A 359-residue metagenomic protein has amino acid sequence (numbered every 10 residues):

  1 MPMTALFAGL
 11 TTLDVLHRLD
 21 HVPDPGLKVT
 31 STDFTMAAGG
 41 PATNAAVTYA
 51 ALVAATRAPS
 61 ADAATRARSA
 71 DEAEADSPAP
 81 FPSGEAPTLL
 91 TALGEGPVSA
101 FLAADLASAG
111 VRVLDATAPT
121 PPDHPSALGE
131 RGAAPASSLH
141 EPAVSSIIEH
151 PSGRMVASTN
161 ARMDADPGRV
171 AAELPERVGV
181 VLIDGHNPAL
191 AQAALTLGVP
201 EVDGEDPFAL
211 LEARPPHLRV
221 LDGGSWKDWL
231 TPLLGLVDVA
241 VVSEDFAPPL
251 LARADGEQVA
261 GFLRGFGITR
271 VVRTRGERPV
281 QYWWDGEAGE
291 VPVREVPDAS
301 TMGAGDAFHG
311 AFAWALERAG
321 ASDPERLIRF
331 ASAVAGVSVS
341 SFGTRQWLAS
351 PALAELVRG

Functional and structural regions predicted by a protein language model:
M1-P25, D33: Positively charged, low-complexity intrinsically disordered leader regions
A5, P87-L89, R219, V271: Hydrophobic/aromatic residues located in beta-strands of well-ordered beta-sheets within soluble catalytic
P23-D33, A288-V296: Glycine/charged-rich beta-loop-alpha catalytic/anionic-binding loops adjacent to active sites
K28-V29, M36, A50-V180, L356-G359: Conserved N-terminal subdomain of the carbohydrate kinase-like
E95, G185-A189, G223-K227: Short beta->alpha connector loops
D166-V170, L190, D228-L230, Q258-V259: Short acidic active-site motifs
L197-E290: Conserved phosphate/ATP/ADP-binding segment of small-molecule kinases
D255-G359: Conserved phosphate-binding/catalytic region of the ribokinase-like
